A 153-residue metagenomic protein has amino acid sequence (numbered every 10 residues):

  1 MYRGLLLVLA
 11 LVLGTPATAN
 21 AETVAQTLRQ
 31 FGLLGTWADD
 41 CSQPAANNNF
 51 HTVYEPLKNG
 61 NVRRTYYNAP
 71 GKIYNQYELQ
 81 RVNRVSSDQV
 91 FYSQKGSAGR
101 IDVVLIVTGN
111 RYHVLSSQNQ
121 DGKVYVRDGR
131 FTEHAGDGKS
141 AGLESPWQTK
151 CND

Functional and structural regions predicted by a protein language model:
G4-G14: Bacterial N-terminal signal peptides
T15-A21: Sec/Tat signal peptide C-region and signal peptidase I cleavage site
A21-T36: N-terminal helix-cap/turn-to-beta initiation motif at the start of protein domains
T23-A25, C41, S87-D153: Beta-sheet ligand-binding and adhesion/scaffold domains
Q43-S87, D137-A141, N152-D153: N-terminal glycine/threonine-rich, aromatic-flanked beta-hairpin/loop signature
